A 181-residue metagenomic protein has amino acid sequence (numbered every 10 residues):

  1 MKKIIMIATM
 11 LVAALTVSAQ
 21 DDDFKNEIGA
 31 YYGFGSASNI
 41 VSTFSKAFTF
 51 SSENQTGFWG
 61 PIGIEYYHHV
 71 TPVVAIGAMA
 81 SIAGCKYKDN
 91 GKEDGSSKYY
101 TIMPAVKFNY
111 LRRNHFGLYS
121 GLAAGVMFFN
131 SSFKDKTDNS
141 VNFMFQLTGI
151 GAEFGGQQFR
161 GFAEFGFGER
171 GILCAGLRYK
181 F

Functional and structural regions predicted by a protein language model:
M1-K25: Cleavable N-terminal export/targeting peptides
Q20-H68, C174, R178-K180: Short glycine/proline- and aromatic-enriched beta-strand/turn motifs that initiate or cap beta-hairpins
D22, S51-T56, K92-K98, T137-F143: Replace "Gram-negative outer membrane beta-barrel proteins" with "bacterial and organellar outer membrane beta-barrel
D23, F34, G60-K134, A152-Q157 (+1 more regions): Gram-negative (and chloroplast) outer-membrane scaffold detector with strong preference for beta-barrel transmembrane
I40-F48, K88-S96, N130-D138, L173-R178: Outer-membrane beta-barrel translocator domains and adjoining extracellular loop/strand segments of Gram-negative
T56, N90-D94, R112-N114, F162-G176: Solvent-exposed loop/turn segments connecting transmembrane beta-strands in outer-membrane beta-barrel proteins
G57-P61, Y99-M103, M144-L147, I172: Transmembrane beta-barrel architecture of outer-membrane proteins
D135-E153: Acidic, glycine-rich flexible loop segments
